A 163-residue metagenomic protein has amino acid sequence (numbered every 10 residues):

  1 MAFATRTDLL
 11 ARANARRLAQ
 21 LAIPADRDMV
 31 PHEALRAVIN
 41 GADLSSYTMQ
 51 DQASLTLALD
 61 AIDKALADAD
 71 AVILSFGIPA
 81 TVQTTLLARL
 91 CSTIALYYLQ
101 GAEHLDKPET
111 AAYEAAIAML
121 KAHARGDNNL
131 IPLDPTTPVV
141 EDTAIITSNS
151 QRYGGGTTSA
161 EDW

Functional and structural regions predicted by a protein language model:
M1-L87, I145-W163: Conserved short "hinge" loops at termini or chain/domain junctions
Q83-Y97: Long, amphipathic alpha-helical coiled-coil/dimerization segments that form elongated scaffolds
T93-W163: Short loop/turn elements at secondary-structure junctions
